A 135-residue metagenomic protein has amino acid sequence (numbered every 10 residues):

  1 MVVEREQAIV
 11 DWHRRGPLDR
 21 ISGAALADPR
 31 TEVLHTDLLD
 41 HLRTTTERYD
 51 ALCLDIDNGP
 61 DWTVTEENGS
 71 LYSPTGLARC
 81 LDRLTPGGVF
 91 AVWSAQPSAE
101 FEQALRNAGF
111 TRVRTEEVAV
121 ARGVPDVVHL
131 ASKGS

Functional and structural regions predicted by a protein language model:
M1-R83, V92-A95, A108, R114 (+2 more regions): The AdoMet/dcAdoMet-binding core of the Class I SAM-like
G88: Glycine-centered, small-residue-biased loops immediately flanking beta-strands in adenine/cofactor-binding cores
A99: Loop/helix-junction capping segments adjacent to catalytic residues or to phosphate/diphosphate-binding pockets
H129-S135: C-terminal lobe and adjacent flexible extensions of AdoMet/dcAdoMet transferase-like proteins
